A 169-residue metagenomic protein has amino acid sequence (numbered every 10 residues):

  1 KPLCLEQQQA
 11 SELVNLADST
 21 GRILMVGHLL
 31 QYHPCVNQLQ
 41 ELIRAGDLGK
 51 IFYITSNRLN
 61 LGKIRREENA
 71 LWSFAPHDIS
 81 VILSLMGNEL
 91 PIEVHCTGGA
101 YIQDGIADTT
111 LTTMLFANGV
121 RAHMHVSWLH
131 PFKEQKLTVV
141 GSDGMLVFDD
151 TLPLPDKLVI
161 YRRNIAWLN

Functional and structural regions predicted by a protein language model:
K1-Q31: Beta-strand-loop-alpha-helix segment that lines the small-molecule cofactor/substrate pocket of alpha/beta enzymes
E12, Q38-E41, V81, L111: Alpha-helical elements of Rossmann-like donor-binding domains used by nucleotide-donor carbohydrate transfer enzymes
V14-I23, N37-I51, A117, V140-M145: Basic phosphate/pyrophosphate-binding loop/patch that engages nucleotide-derived ligands
L29, G141-N169: C-terminal glycine/acidic-rich active-site capping loop/insertion
Y53-S56, E93-C96, I160: Hydrophobic/anchoring residues in structured secondary elements
L61-F132, K136-T138, T151: Rossmann-like dinucleotide-binding domain that binds NAD(P)(H)
